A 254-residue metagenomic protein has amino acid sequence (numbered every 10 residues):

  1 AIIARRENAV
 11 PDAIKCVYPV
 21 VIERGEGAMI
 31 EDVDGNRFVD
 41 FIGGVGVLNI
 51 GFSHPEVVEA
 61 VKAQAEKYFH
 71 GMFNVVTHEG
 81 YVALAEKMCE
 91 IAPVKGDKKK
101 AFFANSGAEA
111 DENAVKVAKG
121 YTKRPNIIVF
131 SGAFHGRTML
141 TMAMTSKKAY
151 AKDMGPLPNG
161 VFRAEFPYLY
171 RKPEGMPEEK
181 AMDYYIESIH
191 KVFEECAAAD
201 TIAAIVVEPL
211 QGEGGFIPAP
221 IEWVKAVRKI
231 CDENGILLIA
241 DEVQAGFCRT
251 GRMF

Functional and structural regions predicted by a protein language model:
A1-F254: Conserved N-terminal phosphate-binding loop of PLP-dependent enzymes in the Aspartate aminotransferase
